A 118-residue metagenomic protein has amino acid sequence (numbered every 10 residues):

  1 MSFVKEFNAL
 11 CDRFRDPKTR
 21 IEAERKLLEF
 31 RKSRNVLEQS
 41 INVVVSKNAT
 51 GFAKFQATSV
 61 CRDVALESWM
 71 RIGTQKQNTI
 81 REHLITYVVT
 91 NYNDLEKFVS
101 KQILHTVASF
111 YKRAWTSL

Functional and structural regions predicted by a protein language model:
M1-L118: Alpha-helical solenoid scaffolds in large eukaryotic transport, assembly, and signaling factors
